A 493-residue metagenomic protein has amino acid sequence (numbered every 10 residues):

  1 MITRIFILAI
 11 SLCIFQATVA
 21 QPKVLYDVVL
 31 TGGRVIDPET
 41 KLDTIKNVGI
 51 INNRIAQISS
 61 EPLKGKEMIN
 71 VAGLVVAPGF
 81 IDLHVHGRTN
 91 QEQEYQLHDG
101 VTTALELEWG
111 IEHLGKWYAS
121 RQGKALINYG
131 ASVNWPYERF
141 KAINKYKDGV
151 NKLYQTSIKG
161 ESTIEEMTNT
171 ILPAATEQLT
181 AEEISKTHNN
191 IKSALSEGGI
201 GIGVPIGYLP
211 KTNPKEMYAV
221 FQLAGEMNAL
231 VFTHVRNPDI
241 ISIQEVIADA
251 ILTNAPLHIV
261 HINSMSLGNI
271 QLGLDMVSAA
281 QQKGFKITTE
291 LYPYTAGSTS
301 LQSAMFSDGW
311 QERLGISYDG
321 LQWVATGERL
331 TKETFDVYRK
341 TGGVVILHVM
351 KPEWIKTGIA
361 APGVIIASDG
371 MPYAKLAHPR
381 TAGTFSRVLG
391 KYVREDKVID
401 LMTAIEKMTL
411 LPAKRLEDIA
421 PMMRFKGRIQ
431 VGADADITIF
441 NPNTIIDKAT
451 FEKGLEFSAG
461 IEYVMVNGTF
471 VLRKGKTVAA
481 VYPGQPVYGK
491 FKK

Functional and structural regions predicted by a protein language model:
M1-L8: Sec-dependent signal peptide recognition, specifically the positively charged N-region followed immediately by
F6, A17-K46, I51, S60-E61 (+3 more regions): Active-site microenvironment of metallo-dependent hydrolases
E61-K124: Metal-associated gating/positioning segment near the N- to mid-region
M68-N70, F80, Y129-A131, T288 (+2 more regions): Conserved beta-strand scaffold positions in the cores of enzyme catalytic domains, especially in NTP/NDP-utilizing
E94-G115, L126-Y137, L195-L209, E226-R236 (+3 more regions): Divalent metal-dependent hydrolysis catalytic cores, especially in the metallo-beta-lactamase
I111-W117, P210-V220, S242-I243: Active-site-adjacent beta->alpha loops and helix N-cap segments on the catalytic face of soluble alpha/beta enzymes
K145-M217, I247-I251, P256-L401: Active-site neighborhoods of metal-dependent hydrolases
